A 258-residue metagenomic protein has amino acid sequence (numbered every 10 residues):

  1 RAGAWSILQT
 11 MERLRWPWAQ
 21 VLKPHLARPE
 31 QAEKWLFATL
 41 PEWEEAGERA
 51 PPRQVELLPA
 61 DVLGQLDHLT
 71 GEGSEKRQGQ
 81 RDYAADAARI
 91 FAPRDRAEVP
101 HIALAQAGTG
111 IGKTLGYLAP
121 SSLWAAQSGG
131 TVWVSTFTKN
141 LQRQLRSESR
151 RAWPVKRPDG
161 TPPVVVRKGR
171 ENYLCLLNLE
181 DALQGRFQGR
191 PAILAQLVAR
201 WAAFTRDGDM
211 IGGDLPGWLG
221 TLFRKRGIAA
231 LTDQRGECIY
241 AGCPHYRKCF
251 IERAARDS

Functional and structural regions predicted by a protein language model:
A2-P52: Acidic two-metal-ion nuclease catalytic site recognized across multiple nuclease folds, prominently DnaQ/RNase D-T
L36-G47, P52-G64, T131, T136-D257: A substrate-engagement module of RecA-like helicase motors
A50-L104: Conserved pre-motif I regulatory segment
E75-A84, T109-T114, L141-Q142: Phosphate/oxyanion-binding active-site loops and adjacent basic polyanion-contact surfaces
A88-A92, T114-S128, E148-A152: Walker A/P-loop NTP-binding motif
R96-P120: Walker A/P-loop
V99-H101, S128-G130, P162: Short coil/turn segments at beta-strand junctions that form active-site/ligand-binding loops
Q106-T109, A119-S122, A126, V134-T136 (+1 more regions): Conserved P-loop/Walker A NTP-binding site and adjacent catalytic elements of P-loop NTPases
